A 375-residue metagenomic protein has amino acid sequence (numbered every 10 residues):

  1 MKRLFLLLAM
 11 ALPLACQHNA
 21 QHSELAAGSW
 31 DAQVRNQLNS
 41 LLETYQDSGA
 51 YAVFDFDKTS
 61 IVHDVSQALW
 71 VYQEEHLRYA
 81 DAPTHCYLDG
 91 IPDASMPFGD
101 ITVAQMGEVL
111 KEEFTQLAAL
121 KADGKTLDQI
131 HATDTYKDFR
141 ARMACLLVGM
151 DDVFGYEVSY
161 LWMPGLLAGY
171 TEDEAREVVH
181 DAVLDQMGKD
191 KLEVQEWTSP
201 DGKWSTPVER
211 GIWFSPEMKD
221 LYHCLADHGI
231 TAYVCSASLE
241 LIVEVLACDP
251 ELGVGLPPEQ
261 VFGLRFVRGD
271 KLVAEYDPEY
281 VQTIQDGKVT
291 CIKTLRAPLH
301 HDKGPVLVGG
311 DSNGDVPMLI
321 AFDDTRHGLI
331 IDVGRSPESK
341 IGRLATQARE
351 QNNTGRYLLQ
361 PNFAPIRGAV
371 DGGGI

Functional and structural regions predicted by a protein language model:
L4, C16-F56, H63-I101: Non-catalytic pre-domain segments flanking phosphatase-related domains
L8-A9, T294: A periodicity- and composition-biased signal for non-globular, repetitive helical segments
A9-Q17: Hydrophobic h-region of N-terminal signal peptides that target proteins for export in Gram-negative bacteria
A20-Q33, Q37, L42-Y51, D152-F154 (+1 more regions): C-terminal cap/substrate-recognition subdomain and adjoining C-terminal extension of metal-dependent phosphatase-like
I61-V62, I331: Generic structural signal for well-ordered beta-strand positions
W70-M150: Conserved phosphoryl-transfer catalytic core
Y136-A144, V148-E174, V178-H180: Active-site-adjacent helix/loop patches that line small-molecule binding or acyl-intermediate pockets
